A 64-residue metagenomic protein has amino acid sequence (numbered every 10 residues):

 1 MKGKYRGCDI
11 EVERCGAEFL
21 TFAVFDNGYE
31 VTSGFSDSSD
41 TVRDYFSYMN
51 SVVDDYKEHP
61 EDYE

Functional and structural regions predicted by a protein language model:
M1-E18: Short N-terminal "domain-start" leader segments that mark the transition from disordered tails or signal peptides into
I10-V12, V24, V53: Hydrophobic aliphatic residue packing
R14-V31: Short aromatic-glycine-(Arg/Gly/Cys) micro-motifs in beta-strand/loop hairpins
Y29-E64: Mixed-charge, Lys/Arg-enriched low-complexity segments
